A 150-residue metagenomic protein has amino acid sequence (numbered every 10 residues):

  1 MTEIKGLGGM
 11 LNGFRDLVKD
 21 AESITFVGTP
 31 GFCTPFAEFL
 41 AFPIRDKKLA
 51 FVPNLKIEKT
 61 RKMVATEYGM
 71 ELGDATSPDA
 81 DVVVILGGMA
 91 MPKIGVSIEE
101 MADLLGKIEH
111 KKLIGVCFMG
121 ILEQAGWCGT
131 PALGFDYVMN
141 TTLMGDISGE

Functional and structural regions predicted by a protein language model:
M1-A50: Long, hydrophobic N-terminal alpha-helical segment
M1-E3, V27, E58-K62, A90 (+1 more regions): Short linear motifs at secondary-structure transitions and domain/linker junctions
L7, F26-E38, K56, G88-I94 (+1 more regions): Gly/Ser/Thr-rich loops at beta-strand to alpha-helix junctions that form or flank small-molecule/cofactor-binding
L11-N12, M70-L72, E100-D103: A generic local structural motif
F36-K93: Long, charge-dense
P78, V82, L86-E150: Glycine-rich, aromatic-bearing surface loops/beta-hairpins
